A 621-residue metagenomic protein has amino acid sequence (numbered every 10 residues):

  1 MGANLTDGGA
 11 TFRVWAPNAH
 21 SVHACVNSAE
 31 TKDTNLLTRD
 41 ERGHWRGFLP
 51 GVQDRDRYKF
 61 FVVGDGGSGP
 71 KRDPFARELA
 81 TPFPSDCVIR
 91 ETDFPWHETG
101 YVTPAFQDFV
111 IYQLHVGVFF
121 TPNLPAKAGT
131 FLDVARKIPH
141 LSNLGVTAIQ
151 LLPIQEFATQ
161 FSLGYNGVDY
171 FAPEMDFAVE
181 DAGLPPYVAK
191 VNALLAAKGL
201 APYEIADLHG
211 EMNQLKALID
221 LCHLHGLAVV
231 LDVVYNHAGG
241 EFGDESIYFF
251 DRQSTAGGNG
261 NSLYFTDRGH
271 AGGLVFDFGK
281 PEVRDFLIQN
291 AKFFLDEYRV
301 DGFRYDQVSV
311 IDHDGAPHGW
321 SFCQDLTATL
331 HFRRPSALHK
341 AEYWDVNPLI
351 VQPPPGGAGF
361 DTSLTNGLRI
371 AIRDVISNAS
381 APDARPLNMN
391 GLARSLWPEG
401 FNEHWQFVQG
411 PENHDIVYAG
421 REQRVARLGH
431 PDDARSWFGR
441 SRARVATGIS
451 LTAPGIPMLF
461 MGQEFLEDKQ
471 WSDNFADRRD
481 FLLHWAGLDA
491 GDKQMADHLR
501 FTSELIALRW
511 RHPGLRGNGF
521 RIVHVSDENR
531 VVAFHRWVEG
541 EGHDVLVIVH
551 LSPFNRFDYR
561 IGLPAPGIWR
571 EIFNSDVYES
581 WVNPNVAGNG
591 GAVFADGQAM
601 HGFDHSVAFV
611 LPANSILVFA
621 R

Functional and structural regions predicted by a protein language model:
M1-D108, R136-L141, G439-R440, P454-L459 (+1 more regions): Carbohydrate-interacting/catalytic domains
V14, F60, L114, L141 (+12 more regions): Conserved, mostly hydrophobic/aromatic
S68-G69, F120-P122, F157-F161, H237-E241 (+6 more regions): Short catalytic/ligand-binding loop motif for oxyanion handling, primarily in non-cytosolic enzymes, centered on
L79-C87, R299, G315, S321-A476 (+2 more regions): Conserved alpha/beta catalytic core and glycan-binding cleft of carbohydrate-active enzymes
A80, T99-F106, H115-G302, Q307-R334 (+2 more regions): Substrate-binding/active-site clefts of carbohydrate-active enzymes
V110-L114, I149, V229-L231, F303 (+3 more regions): Hydrophobic faces of well-ordered beta-strands that scaffold small-molecule active sites in alpha/beta enzyme cores
H115, P153-I154, V233-V234, Q307-V308 (+4 more regions): Short, well-ordered beta-to-alpha junction loops that form the rim of enzyme active sites and present histidine/acidic
A189-A201, R421-R435, A476-W485: A solvent-exposed, charged loop/short amphipathic helix patch at secondary-structure junctions
